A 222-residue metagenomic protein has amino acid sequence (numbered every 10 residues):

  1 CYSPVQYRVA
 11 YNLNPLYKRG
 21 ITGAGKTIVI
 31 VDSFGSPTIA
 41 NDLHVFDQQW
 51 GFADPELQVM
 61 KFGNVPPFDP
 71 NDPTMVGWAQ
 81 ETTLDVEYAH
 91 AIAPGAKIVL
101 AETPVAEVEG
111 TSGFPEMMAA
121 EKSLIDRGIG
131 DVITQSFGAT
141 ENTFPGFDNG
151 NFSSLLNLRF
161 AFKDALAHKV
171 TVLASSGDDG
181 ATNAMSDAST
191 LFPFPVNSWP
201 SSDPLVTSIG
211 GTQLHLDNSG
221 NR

Functional and structural regions predicted by a protein language model:
C1-G211: Substrate-binding/charge-relay-adjacent region of secreted/lumenal peptidase catalytic domains
V206, L216-R222: Predominantly extracellular beta-rich ligand-binding scaffolds that present long acidic/polar faces for carbohydrate
